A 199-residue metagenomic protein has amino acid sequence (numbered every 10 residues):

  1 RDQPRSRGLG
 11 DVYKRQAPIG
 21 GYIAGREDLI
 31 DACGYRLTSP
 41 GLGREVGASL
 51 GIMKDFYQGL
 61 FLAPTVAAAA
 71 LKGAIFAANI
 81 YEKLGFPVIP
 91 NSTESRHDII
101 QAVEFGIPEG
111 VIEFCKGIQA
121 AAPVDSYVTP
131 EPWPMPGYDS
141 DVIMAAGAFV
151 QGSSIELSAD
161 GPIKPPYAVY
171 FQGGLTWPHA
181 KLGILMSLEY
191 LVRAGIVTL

Functional and structural regions predicted by a protein language model:
D2-L9, Y13: Single conserved hydrophobic/aromatic residue that forms the stacking wall/gate of nucleotide- or nucleobase-binding
G10-D11, D28-I30, P108: Short, glycine-/Ser/Thr-/acidic-enriched flexible segments
K14-I19: Short, charged, surface-exposed secondary-structure boundary motifs
G20-E45: Conserved core segment of the aminotransferase class I/II
E27-Y35, L50, L71-E82, I112-Q119 (+1 more regions): Predominant activation on well-ordered alpha-helical scaffold segments within soluble catalytic domains
G43-Q101, F105-I107: Structural motif of enzymes handling amino- and sulfur-group chemistry
E82-T93, H97-T198: Conserved C-terminal alpha-helix-loop-beta "cap" of PLP-dependent enzymes that closes/shapes the active-site mouth
